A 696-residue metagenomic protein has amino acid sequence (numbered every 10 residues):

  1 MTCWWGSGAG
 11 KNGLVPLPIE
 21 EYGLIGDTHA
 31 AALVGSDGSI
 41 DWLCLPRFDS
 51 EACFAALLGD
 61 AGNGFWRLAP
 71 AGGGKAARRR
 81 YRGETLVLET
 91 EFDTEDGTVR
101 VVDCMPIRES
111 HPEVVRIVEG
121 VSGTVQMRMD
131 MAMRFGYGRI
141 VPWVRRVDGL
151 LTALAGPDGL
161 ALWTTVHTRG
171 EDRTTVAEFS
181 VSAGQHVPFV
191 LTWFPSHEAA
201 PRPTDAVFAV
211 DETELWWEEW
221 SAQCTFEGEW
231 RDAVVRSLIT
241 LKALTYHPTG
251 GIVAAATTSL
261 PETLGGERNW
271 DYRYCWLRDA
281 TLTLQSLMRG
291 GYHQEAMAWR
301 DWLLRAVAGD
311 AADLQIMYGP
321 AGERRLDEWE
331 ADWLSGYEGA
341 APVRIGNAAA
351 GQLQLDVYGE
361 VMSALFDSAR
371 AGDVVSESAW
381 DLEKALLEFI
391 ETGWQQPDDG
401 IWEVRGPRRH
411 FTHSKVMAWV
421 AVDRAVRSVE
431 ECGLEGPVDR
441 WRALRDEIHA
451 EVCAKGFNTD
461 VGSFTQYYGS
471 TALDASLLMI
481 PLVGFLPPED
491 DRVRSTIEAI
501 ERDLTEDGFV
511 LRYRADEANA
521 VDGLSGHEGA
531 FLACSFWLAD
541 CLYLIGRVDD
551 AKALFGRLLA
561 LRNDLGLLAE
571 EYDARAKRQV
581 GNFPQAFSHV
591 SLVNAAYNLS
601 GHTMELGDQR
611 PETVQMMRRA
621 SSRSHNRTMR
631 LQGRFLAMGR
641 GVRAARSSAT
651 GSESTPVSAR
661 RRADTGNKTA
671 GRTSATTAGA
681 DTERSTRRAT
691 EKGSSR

Functional and structural regions predicted by a protein language model:
T2-R643, R672, E691-K692, R696: Acidic, mature catalytic/reactive cores of soluble proteins
G8, R578, R660-A663, T677: Short linear motifs centered on Gly/Pro in flexible linkers and helix caps
H625, D664-N667, D681: Intrinsic-disorder-associated, low-complexity terminal segments enriched in Asp/Asn/His/Tyr and depleted of Lys/Arg
Q632-R634, R661-D664: N-terminal amphipathic/hydrophobic targeting modules at extreme N-termini, encompassing cleavable Sec/SRP-type signal
R640, R646-S648, S652-S654, S658-R662 (+3 more regions): Low-acidity, Ser/Thr- and Arg-rich intrinsically disordered low-complexity segments
